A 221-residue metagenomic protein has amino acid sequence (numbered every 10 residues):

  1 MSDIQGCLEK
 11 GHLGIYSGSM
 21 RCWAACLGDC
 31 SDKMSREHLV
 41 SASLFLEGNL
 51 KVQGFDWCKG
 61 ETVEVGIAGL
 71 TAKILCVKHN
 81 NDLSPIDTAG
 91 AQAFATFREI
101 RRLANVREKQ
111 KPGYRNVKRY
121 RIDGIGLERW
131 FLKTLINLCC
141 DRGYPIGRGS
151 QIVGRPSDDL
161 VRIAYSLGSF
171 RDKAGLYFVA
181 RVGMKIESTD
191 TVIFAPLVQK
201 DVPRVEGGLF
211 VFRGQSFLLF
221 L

Functional and structural regions predicted by a protein language model:
M1-A89, A95: An N-terminal structural lobe/cap that precedes and organizes the functional/catalytic core across diverse proteins
D3-Q5, D56-C58, K111-R115, T191 (+1 more regions): Short amphipathic alpha-helical surface micro-motifs
R21-C26, N116-K118, L197, R204-E206: Intrinsically disordered, low-complexity boundary segments flanking structured domains
G28, D56-Y144: Internal, well-ordered alpha/beta segment that forms a basic, Gly-enriched binding/recognition surface
C30, S41, D123, V153-S157: Alpha-helix initiation/capping motif
L50, I100-A104, E108, I152 (+1 more regions): Short alpha-helical interface elements
Y144-L221: C-terminal, charged low-complexity interaction regions
